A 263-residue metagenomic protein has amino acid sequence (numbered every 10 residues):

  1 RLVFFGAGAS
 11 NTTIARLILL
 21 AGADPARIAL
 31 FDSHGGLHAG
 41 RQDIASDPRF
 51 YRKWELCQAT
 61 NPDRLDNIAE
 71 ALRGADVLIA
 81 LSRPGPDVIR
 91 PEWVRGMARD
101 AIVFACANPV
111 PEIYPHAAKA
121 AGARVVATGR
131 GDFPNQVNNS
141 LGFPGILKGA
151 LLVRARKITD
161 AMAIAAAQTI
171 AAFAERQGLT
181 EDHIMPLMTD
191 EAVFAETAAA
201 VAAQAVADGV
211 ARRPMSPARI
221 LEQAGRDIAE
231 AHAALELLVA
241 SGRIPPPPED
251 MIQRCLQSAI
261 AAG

Functional and structural regions predicted by a protein language model:
R1-N11, F31-G35, D182-T189, S216-G225: A glycine-rich phosphate-binding loop feature that marks nucleotide/adenosyl-phosphate handling sites
R1-S82: Glycine-rich phosphate/diphosphate-binding loop of Rossmann-like nucleotide-binding domains
F4-I14, A167-R176, E191-A195, L221-H232: Short, mixed-charge aromatic SLiMs
A9, T13, E70-R73, I89-E92 (+4 more regions): Generic recognition of stable, solvent-exposed alpha-helical segments in well-folded globular domains
I18-L20, D43-A45, E92-V94, A117-A121 (+1 more regions): Short, glycine/charged-enriched secondary-structure capping and boundary segments
W54-R124, R130-D132: Rossmann-like adenosine-cofactor binding region
A101-M215, S241, A259: Adenosine-phosphate binding glycine-rich loop
E230-G263: Active-site loops and adjacent core secondary-structure elements that bind or stabilize anionic groups
